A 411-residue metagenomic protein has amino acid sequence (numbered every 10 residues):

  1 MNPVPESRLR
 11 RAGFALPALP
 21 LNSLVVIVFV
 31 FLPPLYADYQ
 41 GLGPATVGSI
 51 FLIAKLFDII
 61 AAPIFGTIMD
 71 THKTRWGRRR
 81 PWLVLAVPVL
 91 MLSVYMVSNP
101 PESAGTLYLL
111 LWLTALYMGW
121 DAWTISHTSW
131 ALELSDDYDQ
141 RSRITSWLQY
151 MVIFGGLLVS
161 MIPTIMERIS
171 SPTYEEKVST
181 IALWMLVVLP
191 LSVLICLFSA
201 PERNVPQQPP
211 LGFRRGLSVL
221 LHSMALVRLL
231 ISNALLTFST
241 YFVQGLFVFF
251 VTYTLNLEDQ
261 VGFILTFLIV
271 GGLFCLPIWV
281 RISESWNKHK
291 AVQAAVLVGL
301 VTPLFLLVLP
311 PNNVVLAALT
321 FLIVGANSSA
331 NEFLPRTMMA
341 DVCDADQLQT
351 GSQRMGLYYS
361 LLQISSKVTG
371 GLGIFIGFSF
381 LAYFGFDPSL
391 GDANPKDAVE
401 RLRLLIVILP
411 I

Functional and structural regions predicted by a protein language model:
N2-I411: Membrane-embedded alpha-helical bundles of multi-pass transporters/translocases, especially carrier/permease families
